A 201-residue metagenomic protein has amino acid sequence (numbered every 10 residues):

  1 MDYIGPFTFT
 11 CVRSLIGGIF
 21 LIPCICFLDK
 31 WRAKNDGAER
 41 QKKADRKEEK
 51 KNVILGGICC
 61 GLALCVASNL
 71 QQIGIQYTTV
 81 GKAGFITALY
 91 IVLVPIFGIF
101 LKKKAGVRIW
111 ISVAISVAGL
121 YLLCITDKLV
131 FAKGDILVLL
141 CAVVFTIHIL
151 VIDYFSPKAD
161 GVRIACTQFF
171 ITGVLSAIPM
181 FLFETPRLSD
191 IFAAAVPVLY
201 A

Functional and structural regions predicted by a protein language model:
Y3-C11, E49-V53, W110, I125-I147 (+1 more regions): Juxtamembrane helix-entry segments on the extracytoplasmic side of multipass membrane proteins
P6-F7, G17-L21, V94-P95, V130-P186: Transmembrane alpha-helical segments that form core, pore/gating elements of small-molecule transporters/exporters
T8-I19, S68, Q72-K103, C141: Specific alpha-helical transmembrane segments that line the substrate/conduction pathway and gating interfaces
V12-I16, C59-L62, L89, I111-A114 (+4 more regions): Hydrophobic residues within alpha-helical transmembrane segments of multi-pass solute transporters/permease subunits
L21, A105-I125, C141, F145 (+1 more regions): Hydrophobic transmembrane alpha-helices of multi-pass small-molecule transport proteins
L28-T87, L122, I191, A201: Specific transmembrane alpha-helical segments of multi-pass solute transporters/efflux pumps, especially DMT/EamA
L55, G84-T87, F100-G119, F131-L137: Loop-to-transmembrane alpha-helix entry segments
